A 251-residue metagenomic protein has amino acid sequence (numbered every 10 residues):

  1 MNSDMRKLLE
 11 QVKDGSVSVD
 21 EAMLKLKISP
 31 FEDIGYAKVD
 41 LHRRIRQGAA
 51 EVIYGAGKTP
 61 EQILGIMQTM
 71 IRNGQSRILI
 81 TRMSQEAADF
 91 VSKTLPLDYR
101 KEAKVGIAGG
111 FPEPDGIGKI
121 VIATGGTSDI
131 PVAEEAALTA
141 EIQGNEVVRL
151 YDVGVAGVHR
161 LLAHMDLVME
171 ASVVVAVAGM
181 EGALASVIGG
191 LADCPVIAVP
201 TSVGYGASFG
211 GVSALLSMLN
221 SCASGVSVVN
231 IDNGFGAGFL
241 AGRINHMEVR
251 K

Functional and structural regions predicted by a protein language model:
M1-S84, D89, K93: Long amphipathic alpha-helical segments
E51-I53, L79, K119-G125, V174-A176 (+1 more regions): Short glycine-rich or small-residue beta-strand-to-loop segments that form or flank ligand, phosphate, metal/Fe-S
E61-I63, D129-E134, V158-H159, A178-V187 (+2 more regions): Short glycine/serine/threonine-rich phosphate/pyrophosphate-binding segments that cradle anionic phosphate groups
V105-G109, E146-L167, V212-S213, V229: Glycine-rich oxoanion-binding loops at beta->alpha junctions
I117-H159: Glycine-rich phosphate/diphosphate-binding loop of Rossmann-like nucleotide-binding domains
T124, S128, D166-M169, V173 (+2 more regions): C-terminal binding/interaction regions
A163-T201: Glycine-rich phosphate-binding loop
